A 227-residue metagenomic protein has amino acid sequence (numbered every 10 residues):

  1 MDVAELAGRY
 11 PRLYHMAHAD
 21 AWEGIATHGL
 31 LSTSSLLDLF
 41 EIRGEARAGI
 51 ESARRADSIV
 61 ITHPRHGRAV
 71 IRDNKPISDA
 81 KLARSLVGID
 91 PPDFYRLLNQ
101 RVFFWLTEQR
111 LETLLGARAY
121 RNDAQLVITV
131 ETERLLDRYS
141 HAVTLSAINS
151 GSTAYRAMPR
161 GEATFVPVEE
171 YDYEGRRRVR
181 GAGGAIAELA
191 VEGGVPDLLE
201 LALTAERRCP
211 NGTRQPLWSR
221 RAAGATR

Functional and structural regions predicted by a protein language model:
M1-E41: Short, extreme N-terminal leader segments that mark the start of a protein/domain
D2-R9, E23, E41-V102, L106-R227: Conserved NAD+-utilizing ADP-ribose enzyme module
